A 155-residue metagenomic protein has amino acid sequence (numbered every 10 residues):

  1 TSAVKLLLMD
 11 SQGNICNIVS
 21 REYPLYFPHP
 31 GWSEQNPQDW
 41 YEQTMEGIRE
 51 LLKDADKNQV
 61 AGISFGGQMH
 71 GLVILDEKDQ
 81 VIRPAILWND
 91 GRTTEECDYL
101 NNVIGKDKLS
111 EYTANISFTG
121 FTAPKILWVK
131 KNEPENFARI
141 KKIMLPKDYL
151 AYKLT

Functional and structural regions predicted by a protein language model:
T1-R83, E111, R139: N-terminal glycine/serine-rich phosphate-binding loop of ATP-dependent small-molecule kinases, especially carbohydrate
K5, W40-T44, T93-E96, K125 (+2 more regions): General structural feature for long, well-ordered alpha-helical segments within catalytic domains of soluble enzymes
S11, I18-S20, R92-E95, Y99 (+1 more regions): Generic alpha-helical secondary structure signal
Q12, K108-T155: Gly/Ser/Thr-rich active-site cleft segment
H29-G31, E96, F137, A151: Residues in flexible loops and secondary-structure boundaries
M45, V73-L127, K131: Glycine-rich phosphate-binding loop and adjoining helix at the ATP-binding site of ATP-dependent phosphoryl-transfer
E50, D54, V103, N132 (+1 more regions): Active-site catalytic microenvironments for nucleophilic, acid-base chemistry
